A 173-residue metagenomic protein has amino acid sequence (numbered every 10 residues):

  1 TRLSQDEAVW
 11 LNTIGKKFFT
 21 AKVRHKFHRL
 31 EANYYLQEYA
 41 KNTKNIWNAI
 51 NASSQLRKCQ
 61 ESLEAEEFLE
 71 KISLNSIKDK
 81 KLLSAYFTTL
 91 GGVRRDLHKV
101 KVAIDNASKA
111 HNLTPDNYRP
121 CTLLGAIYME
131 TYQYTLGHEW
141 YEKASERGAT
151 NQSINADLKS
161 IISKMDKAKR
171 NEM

Functional and structural regions predicted by a protein language model:
T1-F19, K41-K58, K81-V93, N155-K159: Amphipathic alpha-helical repeat scaffolds of TPR domains
K26-N33, E61-E67, L97-N106, Y132-W140 (+1 more regions): Structural signature of tandem alpha-helical TPR/SEL1-like repeats, specifically the intra-repeat loop/turn
H28-W47: Alpha-solenoid helical-repeat scaffolds
L36-Q37, E70, S108, E142: Alpha-solenoid helical repeat scaffolds
W47-P115, R119, L123, E130: Alpha-helical adaptor scaffolds
Q55, V93, I127, I161-A168: TPR/TPR-like alpha-solenoid repeats
Y132-S153, K159-D166, M173: TPR/TPR-like (Sel1-like) alpha-helical repeat modules
